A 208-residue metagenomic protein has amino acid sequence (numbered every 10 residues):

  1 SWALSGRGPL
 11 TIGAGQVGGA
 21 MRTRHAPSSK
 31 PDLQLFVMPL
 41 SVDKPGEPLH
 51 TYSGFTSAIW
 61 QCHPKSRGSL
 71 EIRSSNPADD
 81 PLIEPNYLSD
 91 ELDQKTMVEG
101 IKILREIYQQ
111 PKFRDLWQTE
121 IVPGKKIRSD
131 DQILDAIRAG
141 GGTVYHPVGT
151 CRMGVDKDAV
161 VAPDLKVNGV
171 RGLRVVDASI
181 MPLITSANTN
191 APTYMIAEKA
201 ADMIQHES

Functional and structural regions predicted by a protein language model:
W2-P192, A200-S208: FAD-dependent oxidoreductase catalytic-site/capping-region signature
